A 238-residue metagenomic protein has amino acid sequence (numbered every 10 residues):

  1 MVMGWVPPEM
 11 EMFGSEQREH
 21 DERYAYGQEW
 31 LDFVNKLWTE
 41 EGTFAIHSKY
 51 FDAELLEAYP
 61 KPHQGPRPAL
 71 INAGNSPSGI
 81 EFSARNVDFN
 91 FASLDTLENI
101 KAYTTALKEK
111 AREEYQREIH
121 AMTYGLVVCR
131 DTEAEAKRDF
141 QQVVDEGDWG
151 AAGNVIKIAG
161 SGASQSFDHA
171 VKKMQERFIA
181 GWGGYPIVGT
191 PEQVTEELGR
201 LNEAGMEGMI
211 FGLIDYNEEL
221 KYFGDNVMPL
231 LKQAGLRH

Functional and structural regions predicted by a protein language model:
M1, V6-P7, F13, H20-P66 (+2 more regions): An alpha-helical appendage that flanks or caps ligand/catalytic pockets
A69-I71, D88-F91, E118-M122, E207-I210: Structural preference for beta-strand elements that scaffold enzyme active sites
I80-A84, G199: Alpha-helical segments flanking ligand/cofactor-binding loops in enzyme cores
R85-N86, A204: Structural motif
L94-L97, F211-G224: Glycine-rich, proline-tolerant flexible connector loops at the mouths of alpha/beta enzymes
G184-V188, E207-I214, E218: Outer-membrane beta-barrel pore domains
